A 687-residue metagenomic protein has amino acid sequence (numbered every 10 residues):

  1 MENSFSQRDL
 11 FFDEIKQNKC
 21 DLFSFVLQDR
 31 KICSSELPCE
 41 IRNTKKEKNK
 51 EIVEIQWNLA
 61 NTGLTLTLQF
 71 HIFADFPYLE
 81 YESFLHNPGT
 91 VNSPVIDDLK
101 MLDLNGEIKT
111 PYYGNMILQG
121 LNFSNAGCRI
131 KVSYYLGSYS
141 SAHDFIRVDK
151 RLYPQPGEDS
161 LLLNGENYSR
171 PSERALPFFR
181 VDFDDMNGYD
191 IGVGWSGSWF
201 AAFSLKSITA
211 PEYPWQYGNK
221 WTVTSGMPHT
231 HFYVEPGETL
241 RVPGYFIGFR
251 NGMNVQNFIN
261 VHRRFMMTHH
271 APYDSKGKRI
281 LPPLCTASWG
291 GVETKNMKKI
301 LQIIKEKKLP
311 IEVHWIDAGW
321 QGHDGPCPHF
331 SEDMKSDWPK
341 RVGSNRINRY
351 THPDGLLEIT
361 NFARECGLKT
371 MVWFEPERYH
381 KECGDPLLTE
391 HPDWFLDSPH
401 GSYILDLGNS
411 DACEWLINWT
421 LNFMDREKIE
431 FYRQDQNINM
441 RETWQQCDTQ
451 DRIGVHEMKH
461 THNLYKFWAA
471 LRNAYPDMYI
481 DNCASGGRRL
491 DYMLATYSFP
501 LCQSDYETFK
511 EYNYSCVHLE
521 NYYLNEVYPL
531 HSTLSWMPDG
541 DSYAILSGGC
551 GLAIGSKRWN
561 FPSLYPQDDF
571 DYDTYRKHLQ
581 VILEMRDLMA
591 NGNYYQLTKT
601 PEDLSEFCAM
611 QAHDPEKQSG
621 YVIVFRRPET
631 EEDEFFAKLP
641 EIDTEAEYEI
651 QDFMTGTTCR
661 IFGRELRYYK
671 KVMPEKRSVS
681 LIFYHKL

Functional and structural regions predicted by a protein language model:
M1-Y213, P228, E647-T658: Polysaccharide-binding surfaces and accessory modules of carbohydrate-active proteins
K19, I32, I438, L464-C659 (+1 more regions): Active-site-proximal substrate-binding groove within the catalytic cores of carbohydrate-active enzymes
K19-E36, D182-F200, F249-A271, K307-A318 (+3 more regions): Glycine-rich, aromatic-flanked loop segments that form ligand/cofactor-binding clefts across common enzyme folds
S83, G237, H314, A363 (+5 more regions): Conserved, mostly hydrophobic/aromatic
W215-E235, D477: Short acidic, Pro/Gly- and aromatic-enriched capping/linker segments at domain boundaries
F232-N251, R677-H685: Short Pro-Gly-centered flexible turn/kink motifs
G277-L421, E427, F431, R441-E442: Aromatic-lined carbohydrate-binding/catalytic grooves of carbohydrate-active enzymes
L356-A363, H456-Y475: Alpha-helix-loop-beta-strand connector modules within alpha/beta enzyme cores
